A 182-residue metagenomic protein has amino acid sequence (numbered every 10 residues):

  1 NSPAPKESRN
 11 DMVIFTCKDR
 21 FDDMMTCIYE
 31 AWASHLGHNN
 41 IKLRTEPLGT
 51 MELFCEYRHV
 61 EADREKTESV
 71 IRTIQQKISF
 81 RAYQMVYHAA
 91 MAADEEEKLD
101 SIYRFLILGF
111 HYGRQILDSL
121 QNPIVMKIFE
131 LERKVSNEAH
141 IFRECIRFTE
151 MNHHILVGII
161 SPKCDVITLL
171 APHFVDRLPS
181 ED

Functional and structural regions predicted by a protein language model:
N1-D11: Short, Lys/Arg-enriched N-terminal segments with co-localized hydrophobic residues within the first ~10-30 amino acids
S8-R9, T50, F54, Q115 (+2 more regions): General secondary-structure edge motif
N10-R64: N-terminal ordered "arm"
M24-S34, R104-L108, L169-D176: Short, hydrophobic/amphipathic alpha-helical patches that form generic packing surfaces within helical domains
C27, L36, C55, V86 (+3 more regions): Generic alpha-helix signal with a bias toward terminal, lower-confidence helices and secondary-structure junctions
R44-R143: Charged, alpha-helical interface segments at or near domain boundaries
L117-D182: Internal, well-folded beta-alpha domain core
